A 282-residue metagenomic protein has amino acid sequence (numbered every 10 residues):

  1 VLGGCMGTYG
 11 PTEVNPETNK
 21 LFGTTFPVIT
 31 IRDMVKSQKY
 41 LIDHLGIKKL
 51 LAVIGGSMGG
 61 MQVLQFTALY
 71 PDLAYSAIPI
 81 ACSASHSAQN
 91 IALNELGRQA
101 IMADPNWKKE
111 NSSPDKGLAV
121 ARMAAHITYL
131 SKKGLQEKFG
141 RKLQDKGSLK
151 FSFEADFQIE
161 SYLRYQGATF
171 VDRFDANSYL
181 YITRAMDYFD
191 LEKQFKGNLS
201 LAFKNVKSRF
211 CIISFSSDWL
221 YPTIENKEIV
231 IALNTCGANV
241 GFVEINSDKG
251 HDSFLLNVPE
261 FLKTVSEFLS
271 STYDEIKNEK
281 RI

Functional and structural regions predicted by a protein language model:
V1-M61, A68, D72-A84, A88-E95 (+2 more regions): Gly/Pro-rich cap/lid or specificity-loop segments adjacent to the active site
L73-Y75, P79-T169: Alpha/beta-hydrolase-fold enzymes
A81, S214-S216: Short beta-strand/turn micro-motifs composed of small residues that flank or help shape donor/cofactor-binding pockets
Y162-Q166, Y181-A202: Active-site nucleophile elbow and catalytic-triad environment of alpha/beta-hydrolase enzymes
T169, Y188-F189, S216-Y221: Acidic catalytic loop of the alpha/beta-hydrolase fold
Q194-L199, S208, P222-L233: Short alpha-helix in the alpha/beta-hydrolase fold that links the catalytic acid
V206, I212-S214: Short beta-strand/loop motif that positions the catalytic acidic residue of the alpha/beta-hydrolase fold
K227-I282: Catalytic active-site module of serine/aspartate enzymes centered on a nucleophile-bearing elbow/loop
